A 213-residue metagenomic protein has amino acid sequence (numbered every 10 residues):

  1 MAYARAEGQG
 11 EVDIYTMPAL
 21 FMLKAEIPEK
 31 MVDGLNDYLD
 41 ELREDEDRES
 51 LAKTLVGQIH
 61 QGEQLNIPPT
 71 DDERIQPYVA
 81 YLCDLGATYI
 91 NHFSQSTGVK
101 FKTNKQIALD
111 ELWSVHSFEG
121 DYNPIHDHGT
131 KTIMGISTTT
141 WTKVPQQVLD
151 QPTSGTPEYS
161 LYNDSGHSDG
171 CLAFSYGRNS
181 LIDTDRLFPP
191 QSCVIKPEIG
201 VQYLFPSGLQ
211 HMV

Functional and structural regions predicted by a protein language model:
M1-K102, G120-P124, G166-L172: Non-heme Fe(II)/2-oxoglutarate
A19-F21, A108-D110, M134-I136, Y203: Residues at beta-strand starts and edge strands
E29, T142-Q146, H211: Beta-strand elements of well-folded, non-transmembrane domains
Q95-Q106, D150-T156: Short acidic alpha-helical/loop segments enriched in Asp/Glu that coordinate divalent cations
Q106-H116: A short glycine-rich, His/Asp/Glu-containing loop-to-beta-strand
V115-L204: Catalytic core of non-heme Fe(II) oxygenases with the double-stranded beta-helix
Y122, G208-M212: Histidine-centered metal-chelating micro-motifs
